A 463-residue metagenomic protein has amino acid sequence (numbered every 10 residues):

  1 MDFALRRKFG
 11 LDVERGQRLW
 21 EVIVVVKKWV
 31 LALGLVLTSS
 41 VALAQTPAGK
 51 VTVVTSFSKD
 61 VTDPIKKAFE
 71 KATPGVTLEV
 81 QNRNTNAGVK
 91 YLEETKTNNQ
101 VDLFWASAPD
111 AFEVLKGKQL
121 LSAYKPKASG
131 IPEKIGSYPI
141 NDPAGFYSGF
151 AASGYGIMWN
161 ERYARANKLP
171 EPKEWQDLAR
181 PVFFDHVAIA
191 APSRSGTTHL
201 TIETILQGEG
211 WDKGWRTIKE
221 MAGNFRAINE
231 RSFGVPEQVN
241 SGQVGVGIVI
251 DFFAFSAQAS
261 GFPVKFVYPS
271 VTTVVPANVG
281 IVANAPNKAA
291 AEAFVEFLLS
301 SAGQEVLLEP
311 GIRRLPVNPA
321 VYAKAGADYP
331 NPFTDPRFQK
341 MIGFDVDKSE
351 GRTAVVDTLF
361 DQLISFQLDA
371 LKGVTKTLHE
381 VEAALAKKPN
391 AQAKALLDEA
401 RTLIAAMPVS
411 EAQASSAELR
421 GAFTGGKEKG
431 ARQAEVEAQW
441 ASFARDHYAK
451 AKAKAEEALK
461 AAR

Functional and structural regions predicted by a protein language model:
Q45-E113: Early extracytoplasmic/lumenal segment of secretory-pathway proteins
T52, Q176-T198, T204-L206: Short loop->beta-strand "edge-of-pocket" segments that line small-molecule binding or catalytic clefts across diverse
N99-F104, S122-E161, Q176, D185-I189: A structural signal for short loop-to-beta-strand junctions that line the ligand-binding cleft of periplasmic/secreted
L115-A123, D142-A144, S256-Y268: Ligand-binding "clamshell"
M158-Y163, V275-K288, V306-L307: A bilobed periplasmic-binding-protein/Venus flytrap-type ligand-binding module shared by bacterial periplasmic
H186-A190, F297-N318: Periplasmic-binding protein-like
T204-Y268: Ligand-binding pocket segment of bilobal, Venus flytrap-like solute-binding proteins
H379-R463: C-terminal non-catalytic accessory extensions
